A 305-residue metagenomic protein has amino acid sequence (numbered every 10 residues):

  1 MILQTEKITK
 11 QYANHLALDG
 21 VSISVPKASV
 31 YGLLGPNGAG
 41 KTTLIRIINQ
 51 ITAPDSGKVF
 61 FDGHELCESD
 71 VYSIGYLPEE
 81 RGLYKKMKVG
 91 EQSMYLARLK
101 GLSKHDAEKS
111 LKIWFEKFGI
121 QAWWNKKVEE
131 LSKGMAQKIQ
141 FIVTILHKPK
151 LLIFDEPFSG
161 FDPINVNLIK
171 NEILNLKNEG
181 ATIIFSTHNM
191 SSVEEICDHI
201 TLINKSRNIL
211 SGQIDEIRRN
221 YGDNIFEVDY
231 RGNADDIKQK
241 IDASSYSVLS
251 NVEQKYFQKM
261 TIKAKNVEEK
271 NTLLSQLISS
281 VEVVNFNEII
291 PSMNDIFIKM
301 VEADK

Functional and structural regions predicted by a protein language model:
M1-L3, E302-K305: Short, Lys/Arg-enriched, disordered terminal segments
L3-T5, K10-N204, L210: ABC transporter nucleotide-binding domains
D70, Y221, V301: Short, flexible helix/strand-to-coil boundary loops that buttress conserved ligand/catalytic motifs in alpha/beta
S93, E108, F115, N167 (+4 more regions): Generic structural signal for individual residues within well-ordered alpha-helical segments across diverse proteins
N171-T261: ABC transporter nucleotide-binding domain
I225-A303: Short, charged/small-residue-rich alpha-helical element at the C-terminal edge of ABC transporter nucleotide-binding
